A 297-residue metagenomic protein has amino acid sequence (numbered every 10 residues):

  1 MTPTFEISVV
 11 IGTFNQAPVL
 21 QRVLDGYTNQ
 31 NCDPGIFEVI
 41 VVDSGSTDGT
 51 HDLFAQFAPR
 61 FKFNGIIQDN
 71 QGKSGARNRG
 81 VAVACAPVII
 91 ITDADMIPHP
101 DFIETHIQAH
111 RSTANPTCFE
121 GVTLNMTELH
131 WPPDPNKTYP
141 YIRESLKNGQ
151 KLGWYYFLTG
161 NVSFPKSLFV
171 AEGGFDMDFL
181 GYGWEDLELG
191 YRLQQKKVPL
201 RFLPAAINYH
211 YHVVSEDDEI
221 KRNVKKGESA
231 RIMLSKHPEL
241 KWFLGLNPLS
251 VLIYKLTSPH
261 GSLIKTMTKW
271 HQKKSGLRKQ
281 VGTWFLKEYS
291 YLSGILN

Functional and structural regions predicted by a protein language model:
M1-N29: N-proximal low-complexity "stem/linker" segments adjacent to membrane-targeting elements
G26, D43-D52, D93-M96: A conserved acidic beta->alpha catalytic loop
Q68-A84, T105: Glycine-rich, basic loop-to-helix element that forms the pyrophosphate-binding segment of sugar-nucleotide handling
I89: Short aromatic/hydrophobic "clamp" motif used to bind/position activated sugar donors
D101-D134: Conserved donor NDP-sugar-binding/catalytic core segment of glycosyltransferases
S145-S167, L180-Y182: A recurrent flexible, glycine/aromatic-enriched loop bordering the glycosyltransferase active site that acts as
G181-L189: Acidic donor-binding loop at a coil-to-helix junction in glycosyltransferase catalytic cores that engages
V224-E228, F243-N297: Non-catalytic, C-terminal membrane-associated alpha-helical segments of glycosyltransferases
